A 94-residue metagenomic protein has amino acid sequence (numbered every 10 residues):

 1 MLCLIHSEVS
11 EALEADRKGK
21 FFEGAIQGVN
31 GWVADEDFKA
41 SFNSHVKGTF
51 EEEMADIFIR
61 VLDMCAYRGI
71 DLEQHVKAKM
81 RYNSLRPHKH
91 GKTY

Functional and structural regions predicted by a protein language model:
M1-Y94: Flexible "arm" and connector segments at domain edges
